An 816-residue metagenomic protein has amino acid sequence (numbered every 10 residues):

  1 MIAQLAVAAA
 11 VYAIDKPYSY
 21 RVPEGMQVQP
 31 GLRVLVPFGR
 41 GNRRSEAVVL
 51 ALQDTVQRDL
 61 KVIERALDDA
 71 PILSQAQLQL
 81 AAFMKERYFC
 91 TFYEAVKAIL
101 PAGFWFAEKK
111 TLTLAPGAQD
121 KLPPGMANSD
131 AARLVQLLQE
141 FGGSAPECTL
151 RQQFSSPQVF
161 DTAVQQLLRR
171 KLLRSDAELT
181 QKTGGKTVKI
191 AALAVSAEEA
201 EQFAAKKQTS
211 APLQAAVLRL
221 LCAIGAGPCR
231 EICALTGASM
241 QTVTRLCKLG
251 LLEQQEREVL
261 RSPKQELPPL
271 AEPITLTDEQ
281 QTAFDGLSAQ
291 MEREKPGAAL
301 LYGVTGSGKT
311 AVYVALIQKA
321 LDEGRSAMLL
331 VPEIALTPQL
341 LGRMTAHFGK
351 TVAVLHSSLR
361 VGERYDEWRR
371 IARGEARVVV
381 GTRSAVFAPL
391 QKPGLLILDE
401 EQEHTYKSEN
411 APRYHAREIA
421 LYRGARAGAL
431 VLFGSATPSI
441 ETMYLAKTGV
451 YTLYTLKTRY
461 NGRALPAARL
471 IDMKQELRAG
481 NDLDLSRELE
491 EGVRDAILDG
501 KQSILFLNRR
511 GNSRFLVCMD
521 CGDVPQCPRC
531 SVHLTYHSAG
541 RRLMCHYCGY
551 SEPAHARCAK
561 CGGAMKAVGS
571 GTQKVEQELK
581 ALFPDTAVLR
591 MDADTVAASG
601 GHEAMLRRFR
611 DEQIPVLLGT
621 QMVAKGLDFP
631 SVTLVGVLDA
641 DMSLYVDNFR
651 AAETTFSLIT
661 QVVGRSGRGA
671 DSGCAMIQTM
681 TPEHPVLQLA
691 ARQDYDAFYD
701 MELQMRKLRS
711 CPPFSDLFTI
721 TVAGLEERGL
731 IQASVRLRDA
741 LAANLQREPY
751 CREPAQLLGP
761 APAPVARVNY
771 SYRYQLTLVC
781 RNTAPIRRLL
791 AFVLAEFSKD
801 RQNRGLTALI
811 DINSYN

Functional and structural regions predicted by a protein language model:
M1-S435, T442, K447-R463, T777 (+2 more regions): Accessory, non-ATPase domains that flank or precede helicase/AAA+ motor cores in DNA-metabolism machines
I2, D15, N42, G500 (+4 more regions): A general secondary-structure signal for short beta-strands and their flanking turns/coil in non-transmembrane regions
I2, D15, Q29-P30, E488 (+1 more regions): A short, contiguous, amphipathic alpha-helix enriched in charged residues
R174, L745-A763, R804-D811: Short beta-strand elements
L270-T277, Q281, D285, R293-I731 (+3 more regions): Inter-lobe coupling/hinge segments of SF2-like helicase ATPases
F348, F583, N744-C751, D800-Q802: Short helix-capping segments at alpha-helix termini
R736-E748, L789-D800: Generic non-transmembrane alpha-helical segments
R752-A784, L789-V793: C-terminal structured "cap/appendage" subdomains that terminate the fold
